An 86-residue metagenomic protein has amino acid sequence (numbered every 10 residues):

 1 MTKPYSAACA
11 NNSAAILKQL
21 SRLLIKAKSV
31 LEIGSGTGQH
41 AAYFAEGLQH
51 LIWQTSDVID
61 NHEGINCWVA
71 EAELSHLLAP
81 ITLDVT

Functional and structural regions predicted by a protein language model:
M1-K26: Class I SAM-dependent methyltransferase Rossmann-like catalytic core, especially the SAM/SAH-binding loop
N11, Q39, D60: Short alpha-helical
Q19-L20, H40-A42: Short secondary-structure capping/turn segments at boundaries of alpha-helices and beta-strands
A27-G36: Conserved class I S-adenosyl-L-methionine
L31, A42-T86: Class I SAM-dependent methyltransferase SAM/SAH-binding core
G36-T37, E46: Contiguous N-terminal and early-domain "leader" segments and peripheral loops that mark the onset or edge of a domain
